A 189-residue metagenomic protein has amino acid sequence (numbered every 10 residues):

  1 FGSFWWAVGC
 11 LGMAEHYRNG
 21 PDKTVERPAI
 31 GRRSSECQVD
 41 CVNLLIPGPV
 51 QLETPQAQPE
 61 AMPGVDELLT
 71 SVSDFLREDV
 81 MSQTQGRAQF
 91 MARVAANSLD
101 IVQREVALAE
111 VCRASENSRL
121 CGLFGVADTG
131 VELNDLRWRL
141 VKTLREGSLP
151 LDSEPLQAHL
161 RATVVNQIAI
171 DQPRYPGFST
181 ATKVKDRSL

Functional and structural regions predicted by a protein language model:
W6, V94: Charged catalytic carboxylate motif
V8-Q58: ATP/Mg2+ or Mg2+-diphosphate-binding catalytic cores that bind nucleotide phosphates or diphosphates via glycine-rich
M62-R93, R104-L108, C112-L189: C-terminal amphipathic alpha-helical interaction region
